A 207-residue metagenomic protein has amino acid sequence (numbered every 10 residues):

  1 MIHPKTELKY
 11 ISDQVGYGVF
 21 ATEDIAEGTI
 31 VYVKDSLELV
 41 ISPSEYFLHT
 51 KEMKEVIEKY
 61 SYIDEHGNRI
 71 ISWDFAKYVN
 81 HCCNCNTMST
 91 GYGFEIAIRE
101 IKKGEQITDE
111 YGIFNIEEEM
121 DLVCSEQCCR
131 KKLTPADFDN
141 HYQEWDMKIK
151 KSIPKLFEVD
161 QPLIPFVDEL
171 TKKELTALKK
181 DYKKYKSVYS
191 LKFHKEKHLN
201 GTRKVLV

Functional and structural regions predicted by a protein language model:
M1-E45, H81-Y92, K197-V207: Conserved AWS/pre-SET-to-SET junction and N-terminal core of the SET lysine methyltransferase domain, specifically
M1-S12, K51-C128, K132: Catalytic core of the SET domain in histone-lysine N-methyltransferases, recognizing conserved active-site
I2, D13, M120-V207: Non-catalytic accessory regions of eukaryotic chromatin regulators
L8, I30, E58-Y60, K180-K183 (+1 more regions): Intrinsically disordered, low-complexity segments enriched in small/polar residues
F20, V33-K34, D109-V123, V159-P162 (+1 more regions): Broad hydrophobic/π-residue packing in well-ordered secondary structure
S42, T50, D146-M147: Helix N-terminus capping/helix-initiation residues
